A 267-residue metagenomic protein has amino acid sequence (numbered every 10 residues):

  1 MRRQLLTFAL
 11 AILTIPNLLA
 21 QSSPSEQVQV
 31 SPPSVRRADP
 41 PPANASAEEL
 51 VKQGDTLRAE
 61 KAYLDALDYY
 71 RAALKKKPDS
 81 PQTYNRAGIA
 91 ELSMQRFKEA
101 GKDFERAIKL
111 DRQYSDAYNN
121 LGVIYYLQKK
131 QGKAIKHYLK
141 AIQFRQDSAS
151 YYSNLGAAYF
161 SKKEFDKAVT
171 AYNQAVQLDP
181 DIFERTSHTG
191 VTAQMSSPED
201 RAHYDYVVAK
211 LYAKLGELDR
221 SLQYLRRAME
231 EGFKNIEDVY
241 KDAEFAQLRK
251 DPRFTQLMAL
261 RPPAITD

Functional and structural regions predicted by a protein language model:
Q21-A45, T186-H188, T192-A202, V208-L211 (+2 more regions): Terminal, low-structured helical/coil segments at or just beyond the last alpha-helical repeat
A45-Q82, I89, S93: Alpha-helical segment of the N-proximal tetratricopeptide repeat
A47-E48, P81-Q82, S115-D116, A149-S150 (+3 more regions): Helix-start (N-cap) detector for alpha-helical repeat units in TPR-like alpha-solenoids, especially tetratricopeptide
V51, R58, N85, E91-L92 (+5 more regions): Position-specific recognition of the canonical hydrophobic site in helix A of tetratricopeptide repeat
K52, R86, N120, N154 (+3 more regions): Canonical tetratricopeptide repeat
E60-A72, S93-R106, Q128-K140, S150 (+2 more regions): Structural signature of tandem alpha-helical TPR/SEL1-like repeats, specifically the intra-repeat loop/turn
